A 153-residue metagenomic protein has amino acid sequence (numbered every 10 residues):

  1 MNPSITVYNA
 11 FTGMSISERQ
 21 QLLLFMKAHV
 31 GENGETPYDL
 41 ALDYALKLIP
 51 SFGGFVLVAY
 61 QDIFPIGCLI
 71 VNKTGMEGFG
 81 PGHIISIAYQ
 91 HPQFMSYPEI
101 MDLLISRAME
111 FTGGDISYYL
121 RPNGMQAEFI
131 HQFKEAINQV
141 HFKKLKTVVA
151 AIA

Functional and structural regions predicted by a protein language model:
M1, A150-A153: Short intrinsically disordered terminal tails
M1-L40: Short amphipathic alpha-helix that is part of the acyltransferase structural core
S15, D62-F64, E77-G80: Short, solvent-exposed loop/turn segments that connect beta-strands within catalytic domains and beta-strand-rich
A41, K47, R107, V140: Catalytic phosphate/metal-binding cores of nucleic-acid and nucleotide-processing enzymes, i.e., regions that mediate
L46-V58: A short helix-loop-beta-strand connector motif used in the catalytic cores of GNAT acetyltransferases and, in some
V58, F64-T74: Conserved beta-strand in the GNAT
G80-I137: Acyl-donor binding region in acyl/amide transferases
A136-V148: Charged phosphate-binding loop/patch that engages nucleotide di/tri-phosphates or the phosphate backbone of nucleic
